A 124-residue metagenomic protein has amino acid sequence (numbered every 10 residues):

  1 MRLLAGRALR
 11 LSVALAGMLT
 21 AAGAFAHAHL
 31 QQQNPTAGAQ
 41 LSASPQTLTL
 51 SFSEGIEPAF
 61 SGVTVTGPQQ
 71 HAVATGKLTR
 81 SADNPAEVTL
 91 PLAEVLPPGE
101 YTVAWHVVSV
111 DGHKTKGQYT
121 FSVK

Functional and structural regions predicted by a protein language model:
M1-V13: Bacterial N-terminal signal peptides that target proteins for export
A21-G23: N-terminal signal peptide c-region/cleavage motif recognized by signal peptidases
H27-P45: Short N-terminal segments immediately surrounding and downstream of signal-peptide cleavage
A43, T47-E54, G112-K124: Extended, polar beta-sheet/loop recognition surfaces of beta-rich domains that mediate binding to diverse ligands
T49-L50, E54-G76: Short, surface-exposed alpha-helix to beta-strand junction/turn motifs within ectodomains of secreted and cell-envelope
E94-P98: Surface-exposed, short loops/turns at beta-strand junctions within beta-sandwich domains
Y101-V103: A short tyrosine-centered beta-strand micro-motif
H106-V110: Beta-strand-rich extracellular modules
